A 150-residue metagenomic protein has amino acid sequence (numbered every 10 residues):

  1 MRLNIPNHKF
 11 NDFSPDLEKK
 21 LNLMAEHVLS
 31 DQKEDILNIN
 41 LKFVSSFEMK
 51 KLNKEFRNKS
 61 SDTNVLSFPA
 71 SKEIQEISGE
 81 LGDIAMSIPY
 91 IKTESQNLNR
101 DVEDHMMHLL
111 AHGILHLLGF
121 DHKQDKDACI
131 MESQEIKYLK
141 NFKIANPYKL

Functional and structural regions predicted by a protein language model:
M1-M107, L118-L150: An acidic/histidine-cluster motif and surrounding catalytic segment that typifies divalent-metal-assisted enzyme active
